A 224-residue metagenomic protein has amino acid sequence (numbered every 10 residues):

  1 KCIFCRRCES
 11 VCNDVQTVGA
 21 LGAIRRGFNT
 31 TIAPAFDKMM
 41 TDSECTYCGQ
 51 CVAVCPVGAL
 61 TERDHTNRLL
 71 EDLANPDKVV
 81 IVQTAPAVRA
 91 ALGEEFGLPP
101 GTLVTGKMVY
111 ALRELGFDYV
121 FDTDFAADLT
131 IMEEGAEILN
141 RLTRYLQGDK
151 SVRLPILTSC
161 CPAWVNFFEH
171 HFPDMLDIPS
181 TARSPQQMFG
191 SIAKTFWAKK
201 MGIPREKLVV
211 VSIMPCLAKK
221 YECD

Functional and structural regions predicted by a protein language model:
K1-V15, D37-G58: Cysteine-centered iron-sulfur cluster-binding motifs in ferredoxin-type domains/subunits of redox enzymes
I3-R6, G22, A53-T66, N140-L142: Short charge-dense sequence patches
V11-V15, G22, C55, V88 (+1 more regions): Short N-terminal signal/transit or membrane-insertion segments and the immediately adjacent low-complexity/disordered
D14-S43, G58-V80: Non-heme iron-sulfur electron-transfer modules
V15, F28-T31, K38, V52-P56 (+5 more regions): A near-ubiquitous, low-amplitude feature marking generic local secondary-structure context
G27, G49-C51, G58, G116 (+1 more regions): Glycine-centered flexibility sites
T61-D224: Iron-sulfur-associated redox domains of electron-transfer enzymes in respiratory and anaerobic energy metabolism
